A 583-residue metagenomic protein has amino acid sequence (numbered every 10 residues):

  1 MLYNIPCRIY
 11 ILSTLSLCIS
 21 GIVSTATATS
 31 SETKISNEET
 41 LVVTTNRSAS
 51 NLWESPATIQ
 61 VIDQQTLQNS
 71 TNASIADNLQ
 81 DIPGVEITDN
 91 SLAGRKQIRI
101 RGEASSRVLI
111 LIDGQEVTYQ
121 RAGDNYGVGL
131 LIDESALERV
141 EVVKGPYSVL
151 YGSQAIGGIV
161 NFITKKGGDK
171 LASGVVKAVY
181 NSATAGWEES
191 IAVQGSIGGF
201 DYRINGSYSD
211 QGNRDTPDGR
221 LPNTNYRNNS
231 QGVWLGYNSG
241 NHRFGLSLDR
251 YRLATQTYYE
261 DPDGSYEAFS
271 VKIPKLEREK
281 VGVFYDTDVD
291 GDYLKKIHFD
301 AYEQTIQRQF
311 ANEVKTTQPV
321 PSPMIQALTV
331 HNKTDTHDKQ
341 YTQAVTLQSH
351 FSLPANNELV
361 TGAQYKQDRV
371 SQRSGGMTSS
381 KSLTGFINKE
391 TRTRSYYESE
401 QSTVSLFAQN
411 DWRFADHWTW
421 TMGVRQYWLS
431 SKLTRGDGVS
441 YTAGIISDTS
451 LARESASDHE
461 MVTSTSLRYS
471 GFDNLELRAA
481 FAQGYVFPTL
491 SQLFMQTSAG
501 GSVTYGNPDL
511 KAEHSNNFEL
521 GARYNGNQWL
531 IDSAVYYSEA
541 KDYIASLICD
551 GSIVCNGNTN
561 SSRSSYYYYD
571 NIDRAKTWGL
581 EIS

Functional and structural regions predicted by a protein language model:
M1-I82, Q194-G195, N229, V281 (+6 more regions): N-terminal Sec signal peptide and the immediately downstream disordered periplasmic leader that contains the TonB box
G21, K34-K170, A185, Y485 (+1 more regions): Acidic, small-polar-rich N-terminal luminal/periplasmic segments of exported/outer-membrane proteins
E39, K96, G158, A172-G174 (+11 more regions): Hydrophobic, lipid-facing positions within transmembrane beta-strands of outer-membrane proteins
D124, K177-A178, T216-N223, D263-I273 (+9 more regions): Extracellular loop and loop/strand-boundary signature of outer-membrane beta-barrel proteins
A178-T184, I197-G199, Y208-G212, S239-N241 (+9 more regions): Transmembrane beta-strands of outer-membrane beta-barrel pores
Y180-D210, R220-Y258, I273-D290, L294 (+2 more regions): Transmembrane beta-barrel wall of Gram-negative outer-membrane proteins
R243-Y251, L276-A443, A452, S457-S470 (+4 more regions): Face-selective signature of the C-terminal outer-membrane beta-barrel domain
T334-Q348, T403-S405, Y505-K511, N517 (+2 more regions): Outer membrane beta-barrel strand-and-loop segments of large Gram-negative receptors, especially TonB-dependent
